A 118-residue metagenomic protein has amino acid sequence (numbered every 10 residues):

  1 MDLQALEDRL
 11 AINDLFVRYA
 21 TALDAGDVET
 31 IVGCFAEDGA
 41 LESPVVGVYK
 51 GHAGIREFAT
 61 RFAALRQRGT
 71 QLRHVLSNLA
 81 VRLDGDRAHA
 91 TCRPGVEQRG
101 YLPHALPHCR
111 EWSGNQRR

Functional and structural regions predicted by a protein language model:
M1-A25, E29-C34: Short, low-complexity N-terminal intrinsically disordered segments enriched in polar/charged residues
A5-D8, V81, G85, H104: Generic detector of low-complexity/intrinsically disordered segments and short hydrophobic N-terminal stretches
D14, L72-H74, L106, W112: Short solvent-exposed loop/turn micro-motifs enriched in small/polar/acidic residues
V28-P94: A solvent-exposed, acidic/Ser-Thr-rich amphipathic alpha-helical stretch
R87-T91, R99-R118: Short beta-strand edge/turn micro-motifs at domain boundaries
